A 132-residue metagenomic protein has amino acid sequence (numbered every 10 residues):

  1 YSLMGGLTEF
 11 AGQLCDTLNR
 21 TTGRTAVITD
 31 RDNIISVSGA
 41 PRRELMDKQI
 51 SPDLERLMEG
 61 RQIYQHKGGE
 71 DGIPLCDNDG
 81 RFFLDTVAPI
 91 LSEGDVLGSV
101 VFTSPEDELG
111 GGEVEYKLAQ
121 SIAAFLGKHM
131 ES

Functional and structural regions predicted by a protein language model:
L3-N19, M46-R56, Y64, V101-S132: Juxtadomain coupling helices with adjacent low-complexity linkers
G12-D79: Structured interaction and signal-relay segments at domain junctions
K67-G69, I90, P105: Fold-independent oxyanion-binding glycine-rich loops and adjacent beta-strand/coil segments at enzyme active sites
N78-F82, G111-V114: Short amphipathic alpha-helical interaction segments
D79-L91: A short beta-strand signature within small-molecule sensing/ligand-binding domains used in signal transduction
I90-V100: Short hydrophobic/glycine-rich mini-motifs in sensory/regulatory modules that couple input to downstream signaling
